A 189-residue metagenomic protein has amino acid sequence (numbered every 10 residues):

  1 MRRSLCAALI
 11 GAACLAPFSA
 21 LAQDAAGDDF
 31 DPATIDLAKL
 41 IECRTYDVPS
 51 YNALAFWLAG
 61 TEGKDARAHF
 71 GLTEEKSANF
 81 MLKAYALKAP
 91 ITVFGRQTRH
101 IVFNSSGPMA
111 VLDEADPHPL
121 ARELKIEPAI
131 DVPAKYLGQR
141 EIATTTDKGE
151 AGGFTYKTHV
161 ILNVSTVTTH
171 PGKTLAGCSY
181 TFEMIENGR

Functional and structural regions predicted by a protein language model:
M1-L9: Bacterial N-terminal signal peptides that target proteins for export
L9, L37-A38, K173: Disulfide-bonded cysteine motifs in exported proteins
I10-L15: Hydrophobic helical h-region of N-terminal Sec-dependent signal peptides in bacterial secretory/periplasmic proteins
P17-S19: N-terminal signal peptide c-region/cleavage motif recognized by signal peptidases
D24-A78: N-terminal export/targeting and maturation segments
F80-K83: Short, structured protein-protein interaction patches enriched in aromatics and acidic/basic residues, typified by
Y85-A151: Long, charged/polar, surface-exposed segments that mediate recognition or autoinhibition
K125-R189: Non-cytosolic coordination micro-motifs
